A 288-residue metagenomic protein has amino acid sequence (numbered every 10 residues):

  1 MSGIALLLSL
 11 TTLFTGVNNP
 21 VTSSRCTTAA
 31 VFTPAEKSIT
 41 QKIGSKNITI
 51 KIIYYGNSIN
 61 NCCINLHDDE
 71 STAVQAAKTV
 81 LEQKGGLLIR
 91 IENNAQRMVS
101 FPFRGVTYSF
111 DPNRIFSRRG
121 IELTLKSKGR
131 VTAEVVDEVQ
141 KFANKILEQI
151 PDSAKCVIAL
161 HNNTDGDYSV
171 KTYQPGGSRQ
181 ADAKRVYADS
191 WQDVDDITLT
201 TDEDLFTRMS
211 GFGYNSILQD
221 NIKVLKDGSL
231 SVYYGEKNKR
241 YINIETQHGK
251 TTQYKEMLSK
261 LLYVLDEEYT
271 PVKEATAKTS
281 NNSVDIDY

Functional and structural regions predicted by a protein language model:
M1-I4: Bacterial N-terminal signal peptides that target proteins for export
L8-T12: Hydrophobic core
L13-N19: C-terminal segment of classical bacterial N-terminal signal peptides
N19-D287: Structured catalytic-domain cores with a bias toward divalent-metal coordination
